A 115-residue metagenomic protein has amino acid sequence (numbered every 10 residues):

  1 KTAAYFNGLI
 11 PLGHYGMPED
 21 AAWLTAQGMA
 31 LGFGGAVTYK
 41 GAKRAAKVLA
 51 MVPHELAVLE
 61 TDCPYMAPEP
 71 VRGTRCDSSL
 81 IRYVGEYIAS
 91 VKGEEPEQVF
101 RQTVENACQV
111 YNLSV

Functional and structural regions predicted by a protein language model:
K1-V58: Catalytic pocket-lining loop regions of alpha/beta-barrel enzymes, especially the amidohydrolase/enolase/GH5 lineages
A4-F6, E69-V71, S114: A short, structure-level motif marking secondary-structure boundaries and short turns
P11, L24, D62, V99 (+1 more regions): Divalent metal-coordination and catalytic microenvironments
Y15, Y39-K43, R72-S79, E94: Residues at secondary-structure transition points
G35, V71, A89: Short, flexible active-site loop motifs that bind/organize anionic cofactors or intermediates
Y39, P64, V104: Positions that flank functional sites
E55-D77: Short acidic/histidine-rich active-site segments
L80-V115: Mid-to-C-terminal alpha-helical segments outside catalytic/metal-binding sites
